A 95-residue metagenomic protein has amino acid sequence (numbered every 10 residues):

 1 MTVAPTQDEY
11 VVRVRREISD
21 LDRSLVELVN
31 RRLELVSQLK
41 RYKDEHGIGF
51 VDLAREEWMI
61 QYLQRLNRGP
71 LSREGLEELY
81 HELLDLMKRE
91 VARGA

Functional and structural regions predicted by a protein language model:
M1-A95: Domain-level signature for soluble enzymes in the chorismate/prephenate branch of the shikimate pathway
